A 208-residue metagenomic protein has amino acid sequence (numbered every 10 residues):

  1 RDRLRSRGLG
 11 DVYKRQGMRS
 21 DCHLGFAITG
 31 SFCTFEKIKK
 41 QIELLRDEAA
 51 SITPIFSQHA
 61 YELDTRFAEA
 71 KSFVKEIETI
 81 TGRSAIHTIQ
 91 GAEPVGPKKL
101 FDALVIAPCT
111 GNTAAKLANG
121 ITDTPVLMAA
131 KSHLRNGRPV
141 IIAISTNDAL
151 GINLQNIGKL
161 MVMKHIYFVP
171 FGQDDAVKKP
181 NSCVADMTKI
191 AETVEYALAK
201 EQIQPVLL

Functional and structural regions predicted by a protein language model:
R1-Q16: Single conserved hydrophobic/aromatic residue that forms the stacking wall/gate of nucleotide- or nucleobase-binding
K14-V140, S145-L208: A cross-family phosphate/adenosyl-ligand binding-site feature
